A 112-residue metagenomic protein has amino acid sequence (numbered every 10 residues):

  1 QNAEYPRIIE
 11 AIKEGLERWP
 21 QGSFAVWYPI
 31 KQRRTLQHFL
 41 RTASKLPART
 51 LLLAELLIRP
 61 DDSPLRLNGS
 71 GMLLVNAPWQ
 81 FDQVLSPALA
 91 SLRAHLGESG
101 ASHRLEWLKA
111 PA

Functional and structural regions predicted by a protein language model:
Q1-A112: Class I S-adenosyl-L-methionine-dependent methyltransferase catalytic core
